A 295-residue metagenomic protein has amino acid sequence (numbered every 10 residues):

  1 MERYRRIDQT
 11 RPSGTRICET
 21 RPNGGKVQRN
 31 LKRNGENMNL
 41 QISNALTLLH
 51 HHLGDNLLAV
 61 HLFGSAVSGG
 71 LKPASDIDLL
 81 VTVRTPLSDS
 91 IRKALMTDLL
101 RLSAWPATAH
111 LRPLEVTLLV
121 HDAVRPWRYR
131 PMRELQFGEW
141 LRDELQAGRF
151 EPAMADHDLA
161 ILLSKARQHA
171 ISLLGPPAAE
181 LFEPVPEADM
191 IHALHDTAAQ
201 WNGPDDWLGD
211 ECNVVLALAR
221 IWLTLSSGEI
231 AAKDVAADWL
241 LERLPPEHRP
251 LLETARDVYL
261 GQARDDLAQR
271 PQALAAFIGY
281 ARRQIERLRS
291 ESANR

Functional and structural regions predicted by a protein language model:
R29-V60, S90-M96, L100, R295: Helical scaffold of the NTase/Pol beta-like nucleotidyltransferase catalytic core
N34, T97-L208, V215, S290: Conserved NTP/Mg2+-binding pocket subregion across the NTase superfamily
V60-R101, P113-H121: Catalytic metal-binding acidic patch
H195-T254: Extended, basic/helix-rich recognition subdomains
E229-R295: Structured mid-to-C-terminal alpha-helical surface segments
